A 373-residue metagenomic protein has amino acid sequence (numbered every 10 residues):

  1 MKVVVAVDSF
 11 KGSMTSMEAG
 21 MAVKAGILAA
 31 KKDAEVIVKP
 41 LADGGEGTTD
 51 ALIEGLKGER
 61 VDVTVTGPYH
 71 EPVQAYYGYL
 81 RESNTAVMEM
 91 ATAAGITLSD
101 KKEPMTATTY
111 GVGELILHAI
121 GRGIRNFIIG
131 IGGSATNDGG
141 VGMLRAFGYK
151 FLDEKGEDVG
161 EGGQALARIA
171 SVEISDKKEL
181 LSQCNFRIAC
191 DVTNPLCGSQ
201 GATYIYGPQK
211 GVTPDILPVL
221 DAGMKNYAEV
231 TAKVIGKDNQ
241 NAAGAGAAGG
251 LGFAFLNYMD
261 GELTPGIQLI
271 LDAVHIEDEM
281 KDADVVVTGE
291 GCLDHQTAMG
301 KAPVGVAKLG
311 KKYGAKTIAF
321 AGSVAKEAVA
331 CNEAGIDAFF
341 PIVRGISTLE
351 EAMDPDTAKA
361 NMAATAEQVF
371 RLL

Functional and structural regions predicted by a protein language model:
M1-I131, A135-L373: N-terminal loops that bind phosphate or other acidic moieties and the adjacent beta-alpha structural core
